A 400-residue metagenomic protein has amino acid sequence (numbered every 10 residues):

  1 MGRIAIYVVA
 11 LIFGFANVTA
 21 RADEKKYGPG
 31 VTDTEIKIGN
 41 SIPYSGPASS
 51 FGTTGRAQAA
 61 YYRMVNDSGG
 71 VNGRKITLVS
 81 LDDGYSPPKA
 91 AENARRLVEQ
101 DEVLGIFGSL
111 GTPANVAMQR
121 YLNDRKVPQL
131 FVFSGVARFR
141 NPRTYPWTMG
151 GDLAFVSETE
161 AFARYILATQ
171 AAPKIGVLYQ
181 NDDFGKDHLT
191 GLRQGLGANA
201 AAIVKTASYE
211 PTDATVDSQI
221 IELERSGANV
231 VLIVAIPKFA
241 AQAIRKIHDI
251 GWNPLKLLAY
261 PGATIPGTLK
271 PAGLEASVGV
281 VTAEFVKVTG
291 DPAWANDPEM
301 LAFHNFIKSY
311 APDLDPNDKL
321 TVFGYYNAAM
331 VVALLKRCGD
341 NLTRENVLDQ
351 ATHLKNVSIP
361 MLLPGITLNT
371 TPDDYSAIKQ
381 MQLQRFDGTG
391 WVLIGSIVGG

Functional and structural regions predicted by a protein language model:
M1-I36, V398-G400: Short, low-complexity disordered leader/linker segments with a strong preference for bacterial N-terminal type II
D23-K26, E35-K37, S50-R56, D67-N141 (+3 more regions): Beta-alpha junction/loop-to-helix N-cap segments that form part of ligand/metal-binding clefts
K26-A59, L81-P88, L110-G111, L178-K186 (+3 more regions): Extracytoplasmic "Venus flytrap"
D83, L130-F131, A137-R140, P211-T212 (+3 more regions): Venus flytrap/periplasmic-binding-protein-like
P88-E92, A137-R140, Y145-I250, A293-N296 (+1 more regions): Extracellular/periplasmic Venus flytrap/periplasmic-binding protein
L97-L110, L130-V132, K174-Y179, G227-P237 (+3 more regions): Periplasmic-binding protein-like
I247-G324, I394-G399: Extracellular/periplasmic periplasmic-binding protein-like sensory domains
S309-V322, V332-W391: Segments of small-molecule ligand-sensing domains
